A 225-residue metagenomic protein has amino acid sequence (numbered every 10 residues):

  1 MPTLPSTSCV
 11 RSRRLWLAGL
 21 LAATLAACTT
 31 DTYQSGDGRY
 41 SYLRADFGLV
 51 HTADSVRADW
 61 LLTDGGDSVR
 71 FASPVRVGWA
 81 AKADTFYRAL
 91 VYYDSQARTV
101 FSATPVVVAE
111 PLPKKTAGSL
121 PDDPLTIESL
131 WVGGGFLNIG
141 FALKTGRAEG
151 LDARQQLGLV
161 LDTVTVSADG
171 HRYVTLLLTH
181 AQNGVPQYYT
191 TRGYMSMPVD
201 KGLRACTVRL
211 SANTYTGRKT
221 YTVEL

Functional and structural regions predicted by a protein language model:
P2-L17: Bacterial N-terminal signal peptides that target proteins for export
A23-A27: C-terminal motif of bacterial Sec signal peptides marking the signal peptidase cleavage site
T32-V56: Structural detector for short beta-strands of small beta-barrel domains
G66-A80: Beta-strand/loop nucleic-acid-binding surfaces
R76-L90: Short nucleic-acid-contacting surface segments enriched for D/E, G, S/T with interspersed K/R
K82, T179-V208: Short, solvent-exposed, Trp/other aromatic-anchored flexible loops in extracytoplasmic proteins
D94-K115: OB-fold/S1-family single-stranded nucleic acid-binding modules
E128-T179: Short helix-loop boundary/capping segments
